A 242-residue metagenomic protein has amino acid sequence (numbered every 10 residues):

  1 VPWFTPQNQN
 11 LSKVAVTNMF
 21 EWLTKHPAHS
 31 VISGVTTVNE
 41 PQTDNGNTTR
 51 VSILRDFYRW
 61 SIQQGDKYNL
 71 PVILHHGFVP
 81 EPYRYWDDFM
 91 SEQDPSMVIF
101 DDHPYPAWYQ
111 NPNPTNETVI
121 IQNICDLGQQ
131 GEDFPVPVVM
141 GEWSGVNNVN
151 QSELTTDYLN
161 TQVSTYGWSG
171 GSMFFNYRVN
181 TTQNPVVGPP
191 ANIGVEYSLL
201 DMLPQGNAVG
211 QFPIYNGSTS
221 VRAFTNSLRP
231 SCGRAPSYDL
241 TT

Functional and structural regions predicted by a protein language model:
V1-N18: Substrate-binding cleft of extracellular glycoside hydrolase catalytic domains
T5, T115-N116, N148, R222 (+1 more regions): Alpha-helix initiation/capping motif
V14, E21-P27, G34, V38-W168: Extracellular glycoside hydrolase catalytic/binding regions
G131-A223, S227-P230: Substrate-binding cleft of secreted/luminal carbohydrate-active enzymes
T225-T242: Non-catalytic C-terminal accessory domains or segments of carbohydrate-active enzymes
